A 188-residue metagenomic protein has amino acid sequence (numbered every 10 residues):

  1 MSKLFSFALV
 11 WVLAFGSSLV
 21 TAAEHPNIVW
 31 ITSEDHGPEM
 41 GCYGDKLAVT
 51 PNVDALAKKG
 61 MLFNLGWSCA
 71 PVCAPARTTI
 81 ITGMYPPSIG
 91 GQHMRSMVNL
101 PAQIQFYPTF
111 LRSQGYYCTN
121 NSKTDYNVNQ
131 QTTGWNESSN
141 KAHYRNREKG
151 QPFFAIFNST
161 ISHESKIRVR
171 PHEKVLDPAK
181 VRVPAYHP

Functional and structural regions predicted by a protein language model:
S2-F5, L19-P188: Formylglycine-dependent sulfatase
S6-S18: Bacterial N-terminal signal peptides
